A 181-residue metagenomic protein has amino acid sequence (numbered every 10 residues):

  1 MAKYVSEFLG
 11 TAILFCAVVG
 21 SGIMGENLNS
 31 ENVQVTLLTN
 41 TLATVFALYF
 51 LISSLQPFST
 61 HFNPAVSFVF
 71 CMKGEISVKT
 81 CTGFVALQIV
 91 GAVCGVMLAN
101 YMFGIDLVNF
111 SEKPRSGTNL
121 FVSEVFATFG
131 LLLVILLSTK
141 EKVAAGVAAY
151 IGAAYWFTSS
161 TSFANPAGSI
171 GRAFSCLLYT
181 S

Functional and structural regions predicted by a protein language model:
M1-S181: Membrane-interface helix-loop junctions and terminal tails of multi-pass membrane proteins
